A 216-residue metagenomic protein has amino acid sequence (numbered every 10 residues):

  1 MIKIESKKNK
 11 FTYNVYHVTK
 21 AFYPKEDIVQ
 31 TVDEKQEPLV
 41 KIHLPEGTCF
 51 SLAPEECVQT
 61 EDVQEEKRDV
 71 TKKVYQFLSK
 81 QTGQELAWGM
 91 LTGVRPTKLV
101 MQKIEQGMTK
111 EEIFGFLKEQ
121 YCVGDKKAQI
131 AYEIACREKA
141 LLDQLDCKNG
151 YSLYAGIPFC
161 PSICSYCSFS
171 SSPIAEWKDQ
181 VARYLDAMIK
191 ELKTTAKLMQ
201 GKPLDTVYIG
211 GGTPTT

Functional and structural regions predicted by a protein language model:
M1-A87: A short, structured N-terminal alpha-helical element that caps or precedes a catalytic domain
L78-E85, E105-L153: N-terminal [4Fe-4S]-dependent radical SAM core
E133-I134, T195-A196, D205-T206: Key residue(s) within conserved catalytic/signature motifs
G150-R183: Canonical Radical SAM [4Fe-4S] cluster-binding loop centered on the CxxxCxxC motif and its immediate flanking residues
C160, M188, I209: Conserved, mostly hydrophobic/aromatic
P173-T194, T215-T216: Canonical radical SAM enzyme core domain
M199-T216: Conserved glycine-rich "GG(E/T)P / GGGxP" loop and the immediately following alpha-helix in the radical SAM core
